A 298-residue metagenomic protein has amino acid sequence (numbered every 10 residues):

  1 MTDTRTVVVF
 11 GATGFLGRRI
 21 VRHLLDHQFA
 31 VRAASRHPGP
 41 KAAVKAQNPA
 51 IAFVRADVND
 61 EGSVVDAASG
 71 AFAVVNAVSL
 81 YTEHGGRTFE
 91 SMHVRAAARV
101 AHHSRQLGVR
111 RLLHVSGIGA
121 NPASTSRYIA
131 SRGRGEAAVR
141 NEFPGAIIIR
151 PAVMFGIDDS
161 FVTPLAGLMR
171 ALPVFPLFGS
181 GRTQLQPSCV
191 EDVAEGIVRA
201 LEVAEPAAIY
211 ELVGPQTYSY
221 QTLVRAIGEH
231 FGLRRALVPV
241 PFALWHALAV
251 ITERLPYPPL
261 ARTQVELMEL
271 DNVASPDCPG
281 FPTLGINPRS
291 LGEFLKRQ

Functional and structural regions predicted by a protein language model:
R5-H27: N-terminal Rossmann NAD(P)H-binding glycine-rich loop of SDR-like oxidoreductase domains
F10, A34, A77, L112-I118 (+1 more regions): SDR active-site strand-loop-helix element
G17-R18, V94, G133: Residues forming the Rossmann-fold NAD(P)(H) cofactor-binding site
H27, P122-L233: Oxidoreductase cofactor-interface core, primarily capturing Rossmann-like NAD(P)-dependent enzymes
F29-H37: Conserved glycine-rich Rossmann-like NAD(P)H-binding loop of the short-chain dehydrogenase/reductase
G39-P40, K45-R99, H103-Q106, I118-P122: NAD(P)H-binding glycine-rich loop region in Rossmannoid oxidoreductase-like domains and their noncatalytic homologs
D60, A96-R99, R111, R134-G135 (+1 more regions): Conserved cofactor-binding/catalytic machinery of classical short-chain dehydrogenase/reductase
G196-A261, A274-Q298: Mid/C-terminal beta-alpha module of Rossmann-like enzyme folds, strongest in SDR-family dehydrogenases/epimerases
